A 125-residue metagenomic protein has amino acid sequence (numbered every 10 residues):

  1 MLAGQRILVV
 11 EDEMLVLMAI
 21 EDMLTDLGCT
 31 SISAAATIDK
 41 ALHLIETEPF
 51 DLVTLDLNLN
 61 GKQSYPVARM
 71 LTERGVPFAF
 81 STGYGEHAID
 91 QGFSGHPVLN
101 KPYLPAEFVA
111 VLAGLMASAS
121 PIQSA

Functional and structural regions predicted by a protein language model:
M1-R6, K40, D90, L104-A125: Non-catalytic signal-transmission and effector/linker regions of two-component phosphorelay proteins
E11: Conserved acidic carboxylate
M14-S33: Two-component/phosphorelay signaling modules centered on CheY-like receiver
E21, A34-L52: Acidic, metal-coordinating helix/loop segments flanking the phosphotransfer/catalytic sites of two-component signaling
T37, Q63-P66: Acidic catalytic/metal-coordinating carboxylates
D56: Active-site residues of response regulator receiver
A79-S81: Hydrophobic/aromatic residues positioned on beta-strands within the core alpha/beta folds
K101: A Lys-centered signature of the CheY-like receiver
